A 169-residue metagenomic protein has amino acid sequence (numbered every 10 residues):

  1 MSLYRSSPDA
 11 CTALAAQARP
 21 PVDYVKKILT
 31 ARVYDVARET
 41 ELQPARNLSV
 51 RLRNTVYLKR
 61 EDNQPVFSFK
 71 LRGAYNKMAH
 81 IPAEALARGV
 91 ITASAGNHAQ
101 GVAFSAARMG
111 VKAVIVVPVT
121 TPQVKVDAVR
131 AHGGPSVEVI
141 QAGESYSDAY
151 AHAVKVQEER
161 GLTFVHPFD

Functional and structural regions predicted by a protein language model:
M1-D169: PLP-dependent amino-acid enzyme catalytic core
